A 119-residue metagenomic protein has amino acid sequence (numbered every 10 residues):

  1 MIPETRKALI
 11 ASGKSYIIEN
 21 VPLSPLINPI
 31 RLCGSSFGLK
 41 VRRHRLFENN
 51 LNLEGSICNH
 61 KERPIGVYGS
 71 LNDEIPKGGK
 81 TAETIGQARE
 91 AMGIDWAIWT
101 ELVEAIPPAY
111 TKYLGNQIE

Functional and structural regions predicted by a protein language model:
M1-E119: Class I S-adenosyl-L-methionine
